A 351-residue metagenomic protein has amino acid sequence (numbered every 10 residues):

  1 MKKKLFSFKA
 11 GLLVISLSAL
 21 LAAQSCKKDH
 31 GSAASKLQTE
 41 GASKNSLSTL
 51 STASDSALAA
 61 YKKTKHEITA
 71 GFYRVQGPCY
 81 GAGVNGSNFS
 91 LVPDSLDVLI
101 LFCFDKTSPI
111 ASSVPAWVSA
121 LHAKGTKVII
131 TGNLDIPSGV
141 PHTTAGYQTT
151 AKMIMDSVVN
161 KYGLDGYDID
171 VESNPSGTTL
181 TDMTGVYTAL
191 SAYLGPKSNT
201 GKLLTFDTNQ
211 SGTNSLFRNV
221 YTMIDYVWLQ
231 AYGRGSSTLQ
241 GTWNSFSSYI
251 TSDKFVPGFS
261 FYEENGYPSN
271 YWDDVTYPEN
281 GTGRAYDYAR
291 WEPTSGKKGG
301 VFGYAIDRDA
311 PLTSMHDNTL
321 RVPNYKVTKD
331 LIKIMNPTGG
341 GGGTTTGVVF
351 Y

Functional and structural regions predicted by a protein language model:
M1-K65, G71: Bacterial Sec-dependent N-terminal signal peptides
K9, D29, T39, K297 (+2 more regions): Intrinsically disordered, low-complexity segments enriched in small/polar residues
V14, F261, S269, T345-T346 (+1 more regions): Polar low-complexity intrinsically disordered regions enriched in Ser/Thr and small residues
K27-K28, S32, S173, R290 (+1 more regions): Low-complexity, compositionally biased segments
L58-A285, S295-P323: Chitinase-like catalytic core of GlcNAc-active glycosidases
T208-N209, W228, Y288-W291, V301 (+3 more regions): Long, hydrophilic "mature protein body" segments
A305-Y351: Acidic/aromatic/glycine-rich contiguous surface patches that form carbohydrate-binding/processing clefts and analogous
